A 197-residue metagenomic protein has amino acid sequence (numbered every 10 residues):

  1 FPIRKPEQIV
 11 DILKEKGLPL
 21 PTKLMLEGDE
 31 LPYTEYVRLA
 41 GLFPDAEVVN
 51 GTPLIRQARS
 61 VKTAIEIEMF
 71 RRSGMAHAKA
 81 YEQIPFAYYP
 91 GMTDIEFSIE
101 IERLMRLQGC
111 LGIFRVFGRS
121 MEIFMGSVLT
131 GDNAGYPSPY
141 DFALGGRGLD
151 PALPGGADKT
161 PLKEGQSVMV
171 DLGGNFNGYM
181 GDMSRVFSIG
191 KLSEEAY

Functional and structural regions predicted by a protein language model:
F1-Y197: Active-site neighborhoods and metal-handling regions in enzymes and metal-associated proteins
